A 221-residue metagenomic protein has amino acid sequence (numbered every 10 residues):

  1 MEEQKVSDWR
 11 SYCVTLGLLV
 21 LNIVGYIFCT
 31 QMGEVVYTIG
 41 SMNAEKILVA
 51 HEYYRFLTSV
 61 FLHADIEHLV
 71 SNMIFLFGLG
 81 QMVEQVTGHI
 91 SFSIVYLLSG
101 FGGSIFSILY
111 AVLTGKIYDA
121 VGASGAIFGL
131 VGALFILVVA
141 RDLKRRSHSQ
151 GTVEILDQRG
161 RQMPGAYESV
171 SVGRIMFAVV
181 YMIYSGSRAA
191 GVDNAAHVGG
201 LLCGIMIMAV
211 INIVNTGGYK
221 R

Functional and structural regions predicted by a protein language model:
M1-R221: A detector for small-residue-rich transmembrane helices and their helix-helix packing motifs
